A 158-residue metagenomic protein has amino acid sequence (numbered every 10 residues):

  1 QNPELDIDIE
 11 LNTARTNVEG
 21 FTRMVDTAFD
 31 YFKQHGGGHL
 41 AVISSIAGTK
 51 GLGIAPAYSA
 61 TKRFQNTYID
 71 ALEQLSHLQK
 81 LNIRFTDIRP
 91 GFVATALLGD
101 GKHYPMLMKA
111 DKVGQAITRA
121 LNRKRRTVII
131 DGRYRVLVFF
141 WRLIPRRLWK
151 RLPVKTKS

Functional and structural regions predicted by a protein language model:
Q1-L11, I54: Conserved mid-core segment of classical short-chain dehydrogenase/reductases
V25, T61: Active-site helix of classical SDR
T27-G36: A short helix-coil junction within the Rossmann-fold of NAD(P)-dependent oxidoreductases
S45: Residue(s) in the substrate-gating loop at a strand-loop-helix junction that position the organic substrate next
K50, A71-I83: Active-site-adjacent segment of SDR/Rossmann-fold oxidoreductases
K50-P56: Active-site loop immediately N-terminal to the catalytic Tyr-X3-Lys motif of short-chain dehydrogenase/reductase
D87, K102-V138: C-terminal helical subdomain
